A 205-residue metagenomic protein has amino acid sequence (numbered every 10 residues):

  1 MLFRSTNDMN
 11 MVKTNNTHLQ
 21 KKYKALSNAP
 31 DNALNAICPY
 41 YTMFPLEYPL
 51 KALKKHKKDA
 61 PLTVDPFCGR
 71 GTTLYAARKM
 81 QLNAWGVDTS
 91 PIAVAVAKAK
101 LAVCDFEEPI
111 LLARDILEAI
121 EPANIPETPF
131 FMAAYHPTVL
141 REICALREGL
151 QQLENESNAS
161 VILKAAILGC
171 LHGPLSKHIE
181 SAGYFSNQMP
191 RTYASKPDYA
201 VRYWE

Functional and structural regions predicted by a protein language model:
M1-L2: Short, small-residue-biased leader/transition segments that mark boundaries at the very start of proteins
M11-L46, L50-K58, M80, W85-E205: Nucleic-acid modification enzymes, centered on SAM-dependent nucleic-acid methyltransferases
A60-G69: Conserved class I S-adenosyl-L-methionine
G71-Y75: Glycine-rich SAM-binding Motif I of class I
